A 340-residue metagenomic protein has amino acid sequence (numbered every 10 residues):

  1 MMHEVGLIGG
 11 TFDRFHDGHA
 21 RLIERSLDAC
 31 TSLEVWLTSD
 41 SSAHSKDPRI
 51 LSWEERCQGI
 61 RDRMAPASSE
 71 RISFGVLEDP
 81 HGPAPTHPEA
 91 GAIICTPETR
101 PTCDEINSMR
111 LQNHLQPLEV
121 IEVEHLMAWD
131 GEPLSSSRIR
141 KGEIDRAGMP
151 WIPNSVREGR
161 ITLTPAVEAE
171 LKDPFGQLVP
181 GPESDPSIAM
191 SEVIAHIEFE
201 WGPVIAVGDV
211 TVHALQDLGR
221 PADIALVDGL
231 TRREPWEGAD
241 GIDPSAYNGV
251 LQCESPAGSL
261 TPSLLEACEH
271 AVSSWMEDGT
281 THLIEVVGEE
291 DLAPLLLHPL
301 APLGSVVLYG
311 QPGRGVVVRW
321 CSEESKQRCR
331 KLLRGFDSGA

Functional and structural regions predicted by a protein language model:
M1-Q177, G181-E192, E198-W201, D209-D217 (+6 more regions): Nucleotidyltransferase catalytic core that binds NTPs
L22, G59, S263-A267, D291-P294: Well-ordered alpha-helical segments embedded in enzymatic catalytic cores
E70-A84, P88, N248-V286: Internal catalytic-core helix/loop-beta-alpha segment that presents or stabilizes conserved functional determinants
E89-A90, W201-P203, P221-D223, T280-T281 (+1 more regions): Short, surface-exposed beta-edge/turn micro-motifs
I93, P203-G208, I224-D228, I284-E285 (+1 more regions): Short, hydrophobic beta-strand segments that form beta-sheet elements in well-ordered domains
V193-I194, A267-V272, L295: Generic hydrophobic alpha-helical segments
A214-L260: Redox- and metal-dependent alpha/beta enzyme cores, enriched for Fe-S-associated oxidoreductases and cofactor-handling
H282-Y309: Hydrophobic/aromatic-rich, well-ordered segments within soluble, folded domains that form packed cores
